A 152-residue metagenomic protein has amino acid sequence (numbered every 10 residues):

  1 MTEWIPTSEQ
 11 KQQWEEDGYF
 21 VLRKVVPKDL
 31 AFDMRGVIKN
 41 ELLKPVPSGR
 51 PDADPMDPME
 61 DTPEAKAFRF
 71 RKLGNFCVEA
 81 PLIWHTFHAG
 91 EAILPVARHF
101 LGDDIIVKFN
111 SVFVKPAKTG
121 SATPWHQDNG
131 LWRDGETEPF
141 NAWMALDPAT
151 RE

Functional and structural regions predicted by a protein language model:
M1-D17, R23-W125, L131-R133: Non-heme Fe(II)-dependent double-stranded beta-helix
T2, R151-E152: Double-stranded beta-helix
F100, H126, R133-R151: Short, conserved beta-strand element in jelly-roll/cupin
